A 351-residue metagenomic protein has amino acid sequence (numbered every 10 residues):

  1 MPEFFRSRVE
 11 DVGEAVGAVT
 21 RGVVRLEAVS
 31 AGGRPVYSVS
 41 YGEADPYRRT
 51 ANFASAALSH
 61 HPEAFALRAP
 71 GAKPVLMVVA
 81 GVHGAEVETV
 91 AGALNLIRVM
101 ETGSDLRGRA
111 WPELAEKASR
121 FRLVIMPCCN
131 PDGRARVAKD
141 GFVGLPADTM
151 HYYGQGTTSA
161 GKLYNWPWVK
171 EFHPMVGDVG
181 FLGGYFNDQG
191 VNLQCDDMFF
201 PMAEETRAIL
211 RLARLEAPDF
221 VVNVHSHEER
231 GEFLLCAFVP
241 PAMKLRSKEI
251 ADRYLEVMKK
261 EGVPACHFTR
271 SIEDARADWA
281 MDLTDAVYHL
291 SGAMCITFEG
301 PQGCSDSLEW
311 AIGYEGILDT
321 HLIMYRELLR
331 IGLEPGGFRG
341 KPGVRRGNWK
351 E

Functional and structural regions predicted by a protein language model:
M1-D11, L76, R107, Q189-E351: C-terminal accessory segments enriched in acidic
M1-L58: Short glycine- and acidic-rich boundary segments immediately preceding or forming the N-terminal edge of structured
S30-Y37, A85-A93, M202, R276 (+2 more regions): Phosphate/oxyanion-binding active-site loops and adjacent basic polyanion-contact surfaces
Y37-S38, P62-L67, T284-H289: Short, surface-exposed beta-strand/loop micro-motifs that present aromatic residues
P46-T50, V87, R134-A135, P201-M202 (+1 more regions): Short, solvent-exposed loop/turn elements at domain surfaces
A57-K73, T320-R330: Short, cationic low-complexity segments
K73, V87-A242: Active-site/substrate-binding loop(s) of hydrolase catalytic cores
V75-G81: Short glycine-rich or small-residue beta-strand-to-loop segments that form or flank ligand, phosphate, metal/Fe-S
